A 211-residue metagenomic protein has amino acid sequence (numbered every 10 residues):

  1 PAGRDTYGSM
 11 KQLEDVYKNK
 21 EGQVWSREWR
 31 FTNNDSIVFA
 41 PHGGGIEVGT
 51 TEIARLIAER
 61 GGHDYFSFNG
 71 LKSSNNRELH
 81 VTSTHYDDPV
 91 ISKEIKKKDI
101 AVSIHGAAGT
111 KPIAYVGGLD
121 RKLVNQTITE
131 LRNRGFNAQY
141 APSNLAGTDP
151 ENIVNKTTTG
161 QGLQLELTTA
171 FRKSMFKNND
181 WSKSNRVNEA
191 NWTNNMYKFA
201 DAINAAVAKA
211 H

Functional and structural regions predicted by a protein language model:
P1-H211: N-terminal catalytic or cofactor-binding beta/alpha core of small enzyme domains
